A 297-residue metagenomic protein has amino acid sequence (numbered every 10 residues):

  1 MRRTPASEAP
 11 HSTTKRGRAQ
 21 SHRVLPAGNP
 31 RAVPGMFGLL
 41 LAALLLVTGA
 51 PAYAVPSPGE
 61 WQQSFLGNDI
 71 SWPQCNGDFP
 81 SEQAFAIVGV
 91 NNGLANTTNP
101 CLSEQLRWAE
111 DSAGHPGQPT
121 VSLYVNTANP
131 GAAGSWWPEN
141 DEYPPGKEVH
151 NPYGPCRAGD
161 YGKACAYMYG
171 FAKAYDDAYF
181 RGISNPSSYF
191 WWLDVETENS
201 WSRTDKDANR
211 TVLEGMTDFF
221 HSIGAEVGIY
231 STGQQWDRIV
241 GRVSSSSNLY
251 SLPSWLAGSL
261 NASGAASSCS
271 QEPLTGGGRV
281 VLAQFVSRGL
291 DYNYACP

Functional and structural regions predicted by a protein language model:
R2-A54: Secretory targeting and sorting signals
V55-S81, S246-P297: Functionally critical loop-and-helix segments that line ligand-binding/catalytic clefts of soluble enzyme domains
P56-V212: Substrate-binding cleft of extracellular glycoside hydrolase catalytic domains
V88, L123, I229, L256-G258: Structural beta-sheet core signal
G131-W136, Q235-S245: Glycine-rich, charge-decorated loop segments at or immediately adjacent to ligand/cofactor-binding or catalytic sites
K206-E226: Long, well-ordered alpha-helical scaffolding segments within enzyme catalytic domains, especially pronounced
F220-I239: Aromatic-lined carbohydrate-recognition surfaces of secreted/lumenal glycan-active proteins
